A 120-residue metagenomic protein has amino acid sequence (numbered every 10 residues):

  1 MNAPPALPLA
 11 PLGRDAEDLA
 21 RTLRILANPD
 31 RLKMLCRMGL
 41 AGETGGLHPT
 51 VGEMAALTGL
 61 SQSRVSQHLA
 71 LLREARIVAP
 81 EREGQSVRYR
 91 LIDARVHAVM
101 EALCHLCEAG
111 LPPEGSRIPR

Functional and structural regions predicted by a protein language model:
M1-L19, C36-T44, A94-R120: Amphipathic alpha-helical dimerization/coiled-coil segments that flank or bridge DNA-binding/regulatory modules
G13, E17-S61, E83-V96: N-terminal helix-turn-helix DNA-binding core of bacterial DNA-binding proteins
P29, L57, L72, A98 (+2 more regions): Solvent-exposed, charged/polar functional surfaces in cytosolic regulatory/catalytic domains
R31, Q67-H68: Histidine-centered divalent metal-coordination motifs
C36, S66-Q67: Base-recognition residues in the alpha-helical recognition helix of bacterial helix-turn-helix
A56, Q67, R73-E74, A79: Alpha-helical residues within the helix-turn-helix
V65, L72, Y89: Divalent metal-coordination and catalytic microenvironments
R76-V78, G84-Q85, M100-E101: Short, Lys/Arg-enriched C-terminal cap helix and immediately downstream tail that follows
